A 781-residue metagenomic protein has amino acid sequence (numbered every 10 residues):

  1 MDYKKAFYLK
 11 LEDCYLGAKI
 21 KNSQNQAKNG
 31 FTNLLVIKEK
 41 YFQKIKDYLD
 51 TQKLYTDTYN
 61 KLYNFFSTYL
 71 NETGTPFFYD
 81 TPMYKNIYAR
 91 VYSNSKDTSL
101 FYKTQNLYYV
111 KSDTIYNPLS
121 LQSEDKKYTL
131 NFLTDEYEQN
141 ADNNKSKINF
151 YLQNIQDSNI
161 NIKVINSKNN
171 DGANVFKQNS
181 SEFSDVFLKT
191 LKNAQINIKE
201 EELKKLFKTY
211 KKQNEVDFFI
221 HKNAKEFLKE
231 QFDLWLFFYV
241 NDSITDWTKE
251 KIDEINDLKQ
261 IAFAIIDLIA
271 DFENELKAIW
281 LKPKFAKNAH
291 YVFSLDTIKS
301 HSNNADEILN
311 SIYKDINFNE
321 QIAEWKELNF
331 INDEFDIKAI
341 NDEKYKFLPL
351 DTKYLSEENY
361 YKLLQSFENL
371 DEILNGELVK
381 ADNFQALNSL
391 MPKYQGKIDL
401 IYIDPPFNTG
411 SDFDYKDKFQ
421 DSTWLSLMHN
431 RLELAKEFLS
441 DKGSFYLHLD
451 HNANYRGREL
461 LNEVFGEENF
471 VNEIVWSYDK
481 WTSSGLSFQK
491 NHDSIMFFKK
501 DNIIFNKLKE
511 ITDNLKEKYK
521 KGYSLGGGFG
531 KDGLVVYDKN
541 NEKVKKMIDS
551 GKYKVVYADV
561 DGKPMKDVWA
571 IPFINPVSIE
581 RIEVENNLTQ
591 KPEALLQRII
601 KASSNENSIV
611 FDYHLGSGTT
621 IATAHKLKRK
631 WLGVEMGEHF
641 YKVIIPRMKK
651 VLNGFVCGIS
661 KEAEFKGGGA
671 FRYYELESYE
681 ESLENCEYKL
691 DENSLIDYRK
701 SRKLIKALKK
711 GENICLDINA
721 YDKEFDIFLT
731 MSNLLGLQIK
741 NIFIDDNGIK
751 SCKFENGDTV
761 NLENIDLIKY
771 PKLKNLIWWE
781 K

Functional and structural regions predicted by a protein language model:
M1-E368, M391-I398, L432-L434, S440 (+7 more regions): Accessory, often C-terminal, charged low-complexity segments
I148, K393-S411, L461, V610-A624: Conserved proline-anchored active-site loop of SAM-dependent methyltransferases that bridges a beta-strand
E368-K393, I401, N408, D412 (+2 more regions): A conserved hydrophobic secondary-structure block that centers on an alpha-helix together with its immediately flanking
E368-S389, P576-I609: Glycine-rich adenosyl-nucleotide cofactor-binding module
E377, S444-H448, G633: Short catalytic-loop micro-motif centered on adjacent basic/acidic residues
D399, P405-L427, R431, K442 (+1 more regions): Mobile active-site "lid"/loop adjacent to the S-adenosyl-L-methionine
K416-T423, I582-T589, E635-F640: Short, contiguous acidic/charged loop-to-helix segments that flank catalytic cores in large enzymes
G443-S444, I609: Short glycine-centered segments of the SAM/dcSAM-binding site in methyltransferase folds
